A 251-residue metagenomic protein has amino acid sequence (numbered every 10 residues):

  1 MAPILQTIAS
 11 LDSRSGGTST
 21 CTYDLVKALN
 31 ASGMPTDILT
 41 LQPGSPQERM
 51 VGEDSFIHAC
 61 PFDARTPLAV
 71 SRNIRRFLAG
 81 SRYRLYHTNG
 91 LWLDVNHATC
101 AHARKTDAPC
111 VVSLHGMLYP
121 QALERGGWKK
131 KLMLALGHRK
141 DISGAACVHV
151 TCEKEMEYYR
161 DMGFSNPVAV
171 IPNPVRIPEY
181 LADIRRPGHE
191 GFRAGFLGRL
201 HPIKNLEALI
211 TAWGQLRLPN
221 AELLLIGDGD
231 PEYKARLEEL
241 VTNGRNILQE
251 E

Functional and structural regions predicted by a protein language model:
L5, H149, V175, R186-Q215 (+1 more regions): Conserved donor-binding/catalytic core segment of Leloir-type glycosyltransferases
I8-S15, C21-L68, D228-D230: N-terminal strand-loop element at the rim of the active site of nucleotide-sugar-dependent glycosyltransferases
S15, I177, H201-L206, L218-P219 (+1 more regions): A short, basic/aromatic alpha-helical/loop segment that forms part of the nucleotidyl-sugar donor-binding site
Q42, K154, P174: Carbohydrate-associated surface elements
R65, R160, V170-G191: Acidic anion/phosphate-binding donor-loop and adjacent secondary structure in glycosyltransferase catalytic cores
L85-P120: An aromatic- and histidine-rich active-site surface loop
K105, K130-C147: Membrane-proximal helix-turn-helix segments that form the acceptor-binding/catalytic region of lipid-linked
G227, A235-E251: Nucleotide-activated donor-binding/catalytic signature segment of Leloir-type glycosyltransferases, i.e., the conserved
